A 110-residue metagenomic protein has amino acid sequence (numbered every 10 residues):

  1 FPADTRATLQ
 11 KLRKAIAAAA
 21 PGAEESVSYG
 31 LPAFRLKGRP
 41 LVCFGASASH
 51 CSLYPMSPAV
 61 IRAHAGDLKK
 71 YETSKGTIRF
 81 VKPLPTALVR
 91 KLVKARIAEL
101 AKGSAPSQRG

Functional and structural regions predicted by a protein language model:
F1-G110: Charge-dense, helix-prone N-terminal extensions
